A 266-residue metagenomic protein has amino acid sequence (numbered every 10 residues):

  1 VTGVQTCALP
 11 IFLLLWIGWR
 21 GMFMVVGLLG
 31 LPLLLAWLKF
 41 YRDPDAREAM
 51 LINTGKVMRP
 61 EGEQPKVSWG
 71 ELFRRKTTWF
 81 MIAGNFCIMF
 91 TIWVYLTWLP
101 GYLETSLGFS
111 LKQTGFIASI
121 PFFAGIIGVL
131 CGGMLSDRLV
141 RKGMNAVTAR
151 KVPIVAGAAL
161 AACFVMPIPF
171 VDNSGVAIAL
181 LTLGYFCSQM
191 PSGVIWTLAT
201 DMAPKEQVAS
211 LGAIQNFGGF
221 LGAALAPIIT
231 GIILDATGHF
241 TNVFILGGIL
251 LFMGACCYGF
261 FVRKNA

Functional and structural regions predicted by a protein language model:
T6-A46: Helix-loop-helix hairpin linking two adjacent transmembrane segments in secondary transporters
F12-I17, L103-E104, L135-S136, V140 (+1 more regions): Interfacial helix-cap and linker-helix signal at transmembrane-aqueous boundaries of multi-pass secondary transporters
L15-L28, S110, A149-V152, I232-I249: A membrane-interface helix-boundary motif in multi-pass transporters
L33-F40, A162-F170, I245-A266: Multi-pass alpha-helical transporter architecture, strongest for 12-TM Major Facilitator/SLC carriers used
D45-I82, S106-F109: Juxtamembrane intracellular "pre-TM" segments in multi-pass secondary transporters
F73-G133, G184, S188-T200, A223-A226: Extracytoplasmic gate region of multi-pass secondary transporters
V129, T200-H239: A late C-terminal transmembrane helix in Major Facilitator Superfamily
V147-I195: C-terminal transmembrane helical hairpin of 12-TM major facilitator-type secondary transporters
